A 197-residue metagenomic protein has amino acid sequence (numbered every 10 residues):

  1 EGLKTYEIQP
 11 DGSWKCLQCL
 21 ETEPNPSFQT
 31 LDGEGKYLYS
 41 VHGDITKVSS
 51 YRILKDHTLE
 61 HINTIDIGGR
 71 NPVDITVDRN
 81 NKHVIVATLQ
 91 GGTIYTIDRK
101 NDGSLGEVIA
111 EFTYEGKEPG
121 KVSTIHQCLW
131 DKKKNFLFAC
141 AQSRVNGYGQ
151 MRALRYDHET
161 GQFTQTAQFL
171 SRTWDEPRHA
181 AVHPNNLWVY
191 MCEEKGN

Functional and structural regions predicted by a protein language model:
E1, G43, L89-Q90, R99 (+2 more regions): Short loop/turn segments immediately following the C-termini of beta-strands
P10-L17, K55-I62, N101-A110, E159-A167: Beta-strand initiation motifs
N25-S27, N71, T124, E176: Beta-rich catalytic cores
G33-G35, R79-N81, D131-K134, P184-N186: Residue-level detector of Asp-centered blade-edge/turn motifs that repeat once per structural unit in beta-propeller
E60-D131: Asp-box/WD-like beta-propeller blade repeats and closely related beta-sheet repeat scaffolds
F138-G196: Loop-centered beta-sheet repeat module
